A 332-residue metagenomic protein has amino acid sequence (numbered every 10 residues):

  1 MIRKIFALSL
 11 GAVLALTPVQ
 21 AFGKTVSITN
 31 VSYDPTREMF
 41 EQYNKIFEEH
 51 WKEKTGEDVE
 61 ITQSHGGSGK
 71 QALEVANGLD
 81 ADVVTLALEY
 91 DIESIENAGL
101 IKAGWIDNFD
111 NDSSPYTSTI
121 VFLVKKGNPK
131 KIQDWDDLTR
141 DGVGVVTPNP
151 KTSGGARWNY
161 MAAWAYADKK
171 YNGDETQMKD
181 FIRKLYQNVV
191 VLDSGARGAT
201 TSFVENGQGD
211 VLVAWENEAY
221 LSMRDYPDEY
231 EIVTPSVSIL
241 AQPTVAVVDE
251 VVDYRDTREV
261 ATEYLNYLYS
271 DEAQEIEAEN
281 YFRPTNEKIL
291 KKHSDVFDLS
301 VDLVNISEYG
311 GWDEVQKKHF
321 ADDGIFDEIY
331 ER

Functional and structural regions predicted by a protein language model:
M1-I5: Positively charged n-region of N-terminal signal peptides that target proteins for export
G23-T152, D295, S300-D302, Y330: N-terminal segment of the mature folded domain
V31-Y33, V124-K126, G144-Y171, L185-V189 (+1 more regions): Short beta-strand->loop
N44-E53, A76-D80, E89, E96-L100 (+9 more regions): Sec-exported extracytoplasmic/periplasmic mature domains
G127-Q133, T152, A165-G173, V251-R258: Short helix-loop capping/hinge motifs at secondary-structure junctions, enriched in acidic/polar residues
Y171-S236: Ligand-binding pocket segment of bilobal, Venus flytrap-like solute-binding proteins
V252-R332: Extracellular/periplasmic juxtamembrane helices and adjacent flexible linkers that interface with membrane partners
